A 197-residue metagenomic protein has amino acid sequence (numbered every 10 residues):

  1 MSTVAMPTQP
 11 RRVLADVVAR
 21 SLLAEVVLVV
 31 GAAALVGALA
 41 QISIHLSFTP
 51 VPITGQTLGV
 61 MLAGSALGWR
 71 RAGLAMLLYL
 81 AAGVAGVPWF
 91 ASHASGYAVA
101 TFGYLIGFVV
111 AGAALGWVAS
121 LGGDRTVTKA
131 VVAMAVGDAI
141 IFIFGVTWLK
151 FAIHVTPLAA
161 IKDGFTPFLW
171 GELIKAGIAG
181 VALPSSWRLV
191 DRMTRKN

Functional and structural regions predicted by a protein language model:
S2-G73: Hydrophobic transmembrane alpha-helices
T3-V18, A24, A38, S95 (+2 more regions): Short helix-perturbing small/polar motifs within transmembrane alpha-helices
V17-L22, P50-V51, W89-A94, G123-D124 (+1 more regions): Helix-boundary and loop/linker segments of multi-pass membrane transporters
S21-V29, I53-V60, A72, A100 (+3 more regions): Residue-level signature of transmembrane alpha-helical entry/exit and packing/kink sites in multi-pass membrane
L28-L39, V60, G64, A75-G83 (+11 more regions): Alpha-helical transmembrane segments in multi-pass membrane proteins
Q41-P52, L80-A111: Interfacial aromatic-anchored transmembrane helix boundaries in multi-pass membrane proteins
T49, G122-N197: Membrane-embedded alpha-helical hairpins and interfacial helices in multi-pass inner-membrane proteins
A66-R70, A114-G122, S186-V190: Structural signal for the C-terminal ends of transmembrane alpha-helices and the immediately following loop
